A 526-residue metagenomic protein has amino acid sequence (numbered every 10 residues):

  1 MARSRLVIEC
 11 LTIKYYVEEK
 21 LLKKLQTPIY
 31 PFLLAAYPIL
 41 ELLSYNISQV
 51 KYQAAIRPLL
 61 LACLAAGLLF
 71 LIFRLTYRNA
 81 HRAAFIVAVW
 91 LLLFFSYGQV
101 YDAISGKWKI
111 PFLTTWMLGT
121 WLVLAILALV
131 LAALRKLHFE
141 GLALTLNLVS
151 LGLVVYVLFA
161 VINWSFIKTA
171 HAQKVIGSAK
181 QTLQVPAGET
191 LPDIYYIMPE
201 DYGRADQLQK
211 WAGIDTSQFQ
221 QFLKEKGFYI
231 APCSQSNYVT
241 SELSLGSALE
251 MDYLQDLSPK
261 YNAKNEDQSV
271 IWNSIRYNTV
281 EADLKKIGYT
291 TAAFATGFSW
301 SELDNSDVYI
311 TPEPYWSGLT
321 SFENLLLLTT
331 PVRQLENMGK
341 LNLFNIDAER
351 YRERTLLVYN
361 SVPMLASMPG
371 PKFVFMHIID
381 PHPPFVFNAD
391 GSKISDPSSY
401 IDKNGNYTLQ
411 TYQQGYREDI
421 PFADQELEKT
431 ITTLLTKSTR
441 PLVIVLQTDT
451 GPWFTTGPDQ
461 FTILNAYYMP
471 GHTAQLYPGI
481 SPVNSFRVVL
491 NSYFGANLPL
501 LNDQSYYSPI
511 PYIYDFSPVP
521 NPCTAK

Functional and structural regions predicted by a protein language model:
R3-R5: Basic polycationic patches enriched in arginine
E19-K526: Catalytic domains that recognize anionic headgroups
